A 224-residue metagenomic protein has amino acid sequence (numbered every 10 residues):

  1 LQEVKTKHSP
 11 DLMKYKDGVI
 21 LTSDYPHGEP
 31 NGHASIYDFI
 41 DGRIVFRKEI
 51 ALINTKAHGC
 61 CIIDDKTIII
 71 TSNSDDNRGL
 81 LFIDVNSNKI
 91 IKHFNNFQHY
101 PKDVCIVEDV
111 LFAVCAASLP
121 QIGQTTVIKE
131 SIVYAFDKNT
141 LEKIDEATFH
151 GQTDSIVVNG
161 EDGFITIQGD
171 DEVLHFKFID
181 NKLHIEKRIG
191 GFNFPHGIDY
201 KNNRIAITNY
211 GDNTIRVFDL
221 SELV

Functional and structural regions predicted by a protein language model:
E3-K7, E49-N54, H93-Q98, E146-G151 (+1 more regions): Surface loop/turn motifs at the tips and blade-to-blade linkers of beta-strand repeat domains
H8-D11, P30, T55-H58, D76 (+6 more regions): Beta-rich catalytic cores
D17-G18, D65-T67, E108-V110, G160-D162 (+1 more regions): Short coil/turn segments that connect the beta-strands within blades of beta-propeller domains
L21-T22, I69-T71, A113-V114, I165-T166 (+1 more regions): Residue position within the beta-strands of beta-propeller blades
P26-G32, N73-R78, L119-S131, Q168-D170 (+1 more regions): Short, solvent-exposed loop/turn segments at conserved positions within beta-propeller repeat blades
F39-G42, D84-N88, D137-L141, K177-N181 (+1 more regions): Short loop/turn segments that connect beta-strands within beta-propeller blades
F194-V224: Blade-level signature of beta-propeller repeat domains, shared across WD40, Kelch, NHL, RCC1 and BNR/Asp-box propellers
